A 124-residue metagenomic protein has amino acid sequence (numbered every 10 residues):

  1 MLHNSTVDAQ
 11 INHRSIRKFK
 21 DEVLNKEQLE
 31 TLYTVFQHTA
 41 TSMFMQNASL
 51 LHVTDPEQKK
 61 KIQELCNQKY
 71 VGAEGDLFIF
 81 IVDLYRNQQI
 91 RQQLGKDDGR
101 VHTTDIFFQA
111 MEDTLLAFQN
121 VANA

Functional and structural regions predicted by a protein language model:
M1-A124: Acidic, surface-exposed loops and disordered segments
